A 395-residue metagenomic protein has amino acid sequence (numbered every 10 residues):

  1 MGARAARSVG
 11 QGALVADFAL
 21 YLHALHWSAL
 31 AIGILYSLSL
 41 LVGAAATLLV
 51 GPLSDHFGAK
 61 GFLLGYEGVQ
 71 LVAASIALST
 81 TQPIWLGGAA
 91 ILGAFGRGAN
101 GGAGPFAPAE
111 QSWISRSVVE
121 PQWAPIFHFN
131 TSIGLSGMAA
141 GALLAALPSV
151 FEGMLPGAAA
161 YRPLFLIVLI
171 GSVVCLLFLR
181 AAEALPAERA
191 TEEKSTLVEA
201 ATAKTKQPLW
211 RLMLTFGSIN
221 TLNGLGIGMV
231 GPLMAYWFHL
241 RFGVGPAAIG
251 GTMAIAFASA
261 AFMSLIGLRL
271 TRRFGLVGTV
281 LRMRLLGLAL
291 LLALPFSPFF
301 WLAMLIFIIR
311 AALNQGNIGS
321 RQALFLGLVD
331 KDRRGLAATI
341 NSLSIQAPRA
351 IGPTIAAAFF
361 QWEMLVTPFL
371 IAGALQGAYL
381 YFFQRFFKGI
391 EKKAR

Functional and structural regions predicted by a protein language model:
M1-A44, L212-M253: Helix-loop boundary and gating motifs at the non-cytosolic
A5, A73, I84-P105, L302-G316: Hydrophobic core of transmembrane alpha-helices in multi-pass small-molecule transporters, especially MFS/SLC-type
L20, A24, M138-A159, Y236 (+1 more regions): Transmembrane alpha-helix termini and helix-breaking/packing motifs in multi-pass membrane transporters
I34-P52, A254-I266: Central cavity-lining transmembrane alpha-helices of secondary-active solute carriers, predominantly the Major
A46-G58, S149, M263-L276, F360-Q361: Helix-to-loop junctions at the C-terminal end of transmembrane segments in multipass secondary transporters
G61-I76, G278-A293, G373: Structural signature of the two symmetry-related core transmembrane helices
F95-V118, G316-V329: Intracellular juxtamembrane helix-capping segments at the cytosolic ends of symmetry-related transmembrane helices
A145-S149, L169-T191, F382-F387: C-terminal membrane-cytosol helix-exit motif in multi-pass small-molecule transporters
